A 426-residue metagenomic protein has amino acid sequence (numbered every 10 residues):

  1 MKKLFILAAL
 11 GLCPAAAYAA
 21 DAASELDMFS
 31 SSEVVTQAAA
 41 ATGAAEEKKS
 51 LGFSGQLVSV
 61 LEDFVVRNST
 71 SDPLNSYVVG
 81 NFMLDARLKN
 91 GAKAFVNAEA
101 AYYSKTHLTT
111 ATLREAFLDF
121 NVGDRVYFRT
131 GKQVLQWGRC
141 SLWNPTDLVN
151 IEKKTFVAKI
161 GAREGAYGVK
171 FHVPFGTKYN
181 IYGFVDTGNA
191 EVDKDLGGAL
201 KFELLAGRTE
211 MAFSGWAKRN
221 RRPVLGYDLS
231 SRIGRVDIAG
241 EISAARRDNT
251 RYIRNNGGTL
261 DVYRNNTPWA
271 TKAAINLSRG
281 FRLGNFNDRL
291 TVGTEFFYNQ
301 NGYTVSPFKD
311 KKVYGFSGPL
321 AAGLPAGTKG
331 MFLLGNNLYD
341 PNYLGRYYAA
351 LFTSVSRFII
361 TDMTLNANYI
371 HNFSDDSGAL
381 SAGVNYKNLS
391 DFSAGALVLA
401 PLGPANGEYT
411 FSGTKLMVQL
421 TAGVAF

Functional and structural regions predicted by a protein language model:
A20-F128, V384, S393-L397, G413-A425: Beta-barrel outer-membrane channel/assembly domains of diderm bacteria
F53, N90-F95, R125-F128, K178-I181 (+5 more regions): Repeated loop/turn-to-beta-strand initiation elements of outer-membrane beta-barrel proteins
F53-L57, V96, T130, F171 (+10 more regions): Membrane-embedded beta-strand positions of outer-membrane beta-barrel proteins
S59-V65, L88-N90, A98-S104, V134-Q136 (+10 more regions): Transmembrane beta-strands of outer-membrane beta-barrel pores
D72-V78, T109-R114, R163-Y167, K194-G198 (+6 more regions): Residues that define the transmembrane beta-barrel architecture of outer-membrane proteins
V78, L84-N180, D186, G403: Outer membrane beta-barrel
G80-A86, A116-F120, V169-V173, L200-L204 (+6 more regions): Residues on the lipid-exposed face of transmembrane beta-strands in outer-membrane beta-barrel proteins
V236-I370: Detector for outer-membrane/organellar transmembrane beta-barrel domains, recognizing the amphipathic beta-strand
